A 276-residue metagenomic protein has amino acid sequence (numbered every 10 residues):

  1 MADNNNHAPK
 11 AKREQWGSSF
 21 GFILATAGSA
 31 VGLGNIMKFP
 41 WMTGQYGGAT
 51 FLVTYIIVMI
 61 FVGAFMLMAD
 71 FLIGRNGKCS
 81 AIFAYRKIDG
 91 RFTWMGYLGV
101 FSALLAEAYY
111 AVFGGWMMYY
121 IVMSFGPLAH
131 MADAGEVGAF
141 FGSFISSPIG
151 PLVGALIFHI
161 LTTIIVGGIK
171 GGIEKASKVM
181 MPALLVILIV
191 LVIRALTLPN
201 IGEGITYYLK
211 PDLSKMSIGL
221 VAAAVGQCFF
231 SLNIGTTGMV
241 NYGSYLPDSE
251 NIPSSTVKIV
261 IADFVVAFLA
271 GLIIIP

Functional and structural regions predicted by a protein language model:
M1-M37, M66-F71, R75-K87, R91-Y97 (+1 more regions): Membrane-interface "cap" regions at the ends of multi-pass membrane proteins
A2-W16, F20, E174, K178-P276: Membrane-embedded translocation segments of transport machinery
A8-R13, M42-Y46, N76-L98, A111-K170 (+1 more regions): Inter-helical loop and helix-membrane interface segments of multi-pass membrane transporters/permeases
E14, T43-A69, M95, G150: Extracellular loop-to-transmembrane helix junctions
S19-V58, E203, T237-G243, S254-V257 (+1 more regions): Transmembrane helix-boundary motif of multi-pass solute transporters/channels
L24-A30, I56-F61, L98-Y109, I157-I160 (+2 more regions): Hydrophobic alpha-helical transmembrane segments of multi-pass membrane proteins
G34, M59-F71, R75, A81-I82 (+2 more regions): Central hydrophobic cores of alpha-helical transmembrane segments in multi-pass inner-membrane proteins across all
Y55-F65, V100-F125, V153-G167, P182-A195 (+1 more regions): Hydrophobic core segments of alpha-helical transmembrane domains in multi-pass membrane transport and ion-translocation
